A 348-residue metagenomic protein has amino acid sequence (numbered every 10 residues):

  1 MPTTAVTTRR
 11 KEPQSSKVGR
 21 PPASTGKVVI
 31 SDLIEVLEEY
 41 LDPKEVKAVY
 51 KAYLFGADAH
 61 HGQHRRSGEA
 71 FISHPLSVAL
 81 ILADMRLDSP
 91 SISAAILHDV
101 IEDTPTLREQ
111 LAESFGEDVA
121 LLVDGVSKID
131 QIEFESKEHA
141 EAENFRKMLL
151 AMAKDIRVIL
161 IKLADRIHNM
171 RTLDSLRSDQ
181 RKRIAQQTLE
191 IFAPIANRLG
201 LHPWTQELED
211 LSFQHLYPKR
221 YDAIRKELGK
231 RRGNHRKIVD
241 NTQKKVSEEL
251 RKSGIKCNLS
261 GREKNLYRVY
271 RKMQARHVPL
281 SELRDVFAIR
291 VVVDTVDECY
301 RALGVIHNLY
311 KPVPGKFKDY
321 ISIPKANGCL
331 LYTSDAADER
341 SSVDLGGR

Functional and structural regions predicted by a protein language model:
M1-L330, S334, R348: Active-site helical microenvironments for divalent-metal-assisted chemistry
A336-D338, S342-G347: Positively charged, low-complexity/disordered segments
